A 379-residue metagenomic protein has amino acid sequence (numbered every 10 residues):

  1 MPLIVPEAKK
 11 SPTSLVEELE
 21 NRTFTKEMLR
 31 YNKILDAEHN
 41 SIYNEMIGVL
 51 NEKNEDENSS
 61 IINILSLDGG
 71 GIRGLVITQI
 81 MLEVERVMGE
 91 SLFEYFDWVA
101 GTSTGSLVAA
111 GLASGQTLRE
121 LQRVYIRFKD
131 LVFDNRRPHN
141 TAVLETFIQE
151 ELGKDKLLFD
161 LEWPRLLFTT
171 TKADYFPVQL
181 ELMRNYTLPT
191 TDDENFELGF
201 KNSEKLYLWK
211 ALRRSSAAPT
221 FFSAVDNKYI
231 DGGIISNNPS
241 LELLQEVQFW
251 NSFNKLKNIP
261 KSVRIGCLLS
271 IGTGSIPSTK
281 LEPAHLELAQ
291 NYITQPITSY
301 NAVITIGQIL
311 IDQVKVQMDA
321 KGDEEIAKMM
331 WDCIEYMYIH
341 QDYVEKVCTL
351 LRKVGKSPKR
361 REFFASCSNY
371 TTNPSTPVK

Functional and structural regions predicted by a protein language model:
P2-K379: Conserved catalytic cores and adjacent C-terminal regulatory segments of lipid-metabolizing esterases/lipases
